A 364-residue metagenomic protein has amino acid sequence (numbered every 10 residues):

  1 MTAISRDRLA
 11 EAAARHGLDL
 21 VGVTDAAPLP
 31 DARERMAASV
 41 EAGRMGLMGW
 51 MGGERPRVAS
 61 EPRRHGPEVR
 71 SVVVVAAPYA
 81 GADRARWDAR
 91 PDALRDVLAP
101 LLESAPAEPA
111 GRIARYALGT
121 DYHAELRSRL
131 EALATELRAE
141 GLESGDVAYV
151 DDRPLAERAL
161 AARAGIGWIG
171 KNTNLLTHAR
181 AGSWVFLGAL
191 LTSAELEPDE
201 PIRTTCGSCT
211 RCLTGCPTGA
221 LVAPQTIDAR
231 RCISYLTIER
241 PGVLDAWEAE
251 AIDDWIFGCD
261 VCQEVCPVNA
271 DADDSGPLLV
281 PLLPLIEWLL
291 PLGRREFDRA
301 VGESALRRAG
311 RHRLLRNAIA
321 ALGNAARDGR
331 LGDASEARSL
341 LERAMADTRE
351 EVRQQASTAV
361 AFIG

Functional and structural regions predicted by a protein language model:
M1-T205, L244, D253: Auxiliary alpha/beta "docking" domains used to position bulky ligands
L18, R211-S234, W255-L279, L340: Iron-sulfur cluster-binding cysteine motifs and their immediate structural context in ferredoxin-like electron-transfer
V73, G182-L191, L221-A249, N269-D298: Non-heme iron-sulfur electron-transfer modules
E296-A300, R330-M345: Amphipathic alpha-helical scaffolding segments comprising HEAT/armadillo-like alpha-solenoid repeats
A305-A309, R343-E351: Short coil turns that connect the paired helices of HEAT/ARM alpha-solenoid repeats
A318-A321, A356-S357: Conserved hydrophobic register position within alpha-solenoid helical repeats
